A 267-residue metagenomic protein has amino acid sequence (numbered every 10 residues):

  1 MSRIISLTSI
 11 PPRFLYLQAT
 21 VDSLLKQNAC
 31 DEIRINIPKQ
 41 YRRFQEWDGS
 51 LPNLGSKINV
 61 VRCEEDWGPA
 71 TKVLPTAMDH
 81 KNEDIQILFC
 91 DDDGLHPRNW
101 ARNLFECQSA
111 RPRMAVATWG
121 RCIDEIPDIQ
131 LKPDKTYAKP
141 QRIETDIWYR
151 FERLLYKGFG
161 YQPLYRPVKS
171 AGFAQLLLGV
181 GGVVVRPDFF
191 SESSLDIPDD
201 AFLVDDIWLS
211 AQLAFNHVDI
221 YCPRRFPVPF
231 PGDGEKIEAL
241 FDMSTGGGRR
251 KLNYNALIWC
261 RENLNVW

Functional and structural regions predicted by a protein language model:
M1-K26, R34: N-proximal low-complexity "stem/linker" segments adjacent to membrane-targeting elements
M1-S2, Y16-T20, P187-D188, E192-W267: C-terminal catalytic/acceptor-binding lobe
S2, D31-E32, Q86, D219: Residues at the starts of beta-strands that form the adenosine-phosphate
L7-S9, I37-K39, R224: Short beta-strand/turn micro-motifs composed of small residues that flank or help shape donor/cofactor-binding pockets
A19-E32, K39-R42, P52-N53: Short, acidic, metal-binding catalytic loop of nucleotide-sugar glycosyltransferases
N36-I85: Active-site-proximal specificity loops/subdomain of glycosyltransferases
E83-D93: Short beta-strand-to-loop acidic/aromatic patch adjacent to the donor-nucleotide binding site
L95-S194: Conserved catalytic core of nucleotide-sugar-dependent glycosyltransferases
